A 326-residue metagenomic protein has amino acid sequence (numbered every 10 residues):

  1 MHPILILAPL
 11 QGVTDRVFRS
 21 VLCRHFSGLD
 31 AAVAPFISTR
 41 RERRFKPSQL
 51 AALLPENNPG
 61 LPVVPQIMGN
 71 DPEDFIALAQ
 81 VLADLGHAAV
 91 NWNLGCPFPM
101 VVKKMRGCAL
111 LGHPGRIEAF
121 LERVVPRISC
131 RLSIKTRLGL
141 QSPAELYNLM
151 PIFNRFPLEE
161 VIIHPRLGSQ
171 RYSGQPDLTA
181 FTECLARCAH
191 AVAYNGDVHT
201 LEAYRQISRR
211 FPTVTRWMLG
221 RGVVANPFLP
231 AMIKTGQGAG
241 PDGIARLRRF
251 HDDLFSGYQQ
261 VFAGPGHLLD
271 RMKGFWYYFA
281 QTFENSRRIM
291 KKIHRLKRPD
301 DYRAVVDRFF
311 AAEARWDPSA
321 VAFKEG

Functional and structural regions predicted by a protein language model:
M1-G326: Flavin-dependent oxidoreductase catalytic cores
